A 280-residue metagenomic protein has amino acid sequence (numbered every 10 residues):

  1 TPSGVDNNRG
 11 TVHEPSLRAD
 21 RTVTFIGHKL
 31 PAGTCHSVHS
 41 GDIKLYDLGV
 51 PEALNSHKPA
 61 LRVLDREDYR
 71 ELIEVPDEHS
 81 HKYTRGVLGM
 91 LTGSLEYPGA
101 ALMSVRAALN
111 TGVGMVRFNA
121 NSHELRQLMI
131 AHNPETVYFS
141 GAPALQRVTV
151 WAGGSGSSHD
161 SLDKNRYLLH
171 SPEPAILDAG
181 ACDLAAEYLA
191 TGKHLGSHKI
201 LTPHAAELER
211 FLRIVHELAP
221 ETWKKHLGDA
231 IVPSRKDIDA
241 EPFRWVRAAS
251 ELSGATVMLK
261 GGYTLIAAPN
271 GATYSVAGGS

Functional and structural regions predicted by a protein language model:
T1-A32: Glycine/threonine-rich beta-strand-loop-alpha-helix active-site module that forms ligand/phosphate-binding
T1-D6, A179-A185, A206-L208: Short acidic, Gly/Ser-rich segments with clustered Asp/Glu that frequently serve as metal-coordination loops in enzyme
L17, E207-R210: Glycine-rich phosphate/pyrophosphate-binding loop at beta-loop-alpha junctions
R21, H28-I176, D183-I200, R210-S280: Small-residue (G/A/S/T)-rich helix-start motifs and N-terminal tracts that mark the onset
